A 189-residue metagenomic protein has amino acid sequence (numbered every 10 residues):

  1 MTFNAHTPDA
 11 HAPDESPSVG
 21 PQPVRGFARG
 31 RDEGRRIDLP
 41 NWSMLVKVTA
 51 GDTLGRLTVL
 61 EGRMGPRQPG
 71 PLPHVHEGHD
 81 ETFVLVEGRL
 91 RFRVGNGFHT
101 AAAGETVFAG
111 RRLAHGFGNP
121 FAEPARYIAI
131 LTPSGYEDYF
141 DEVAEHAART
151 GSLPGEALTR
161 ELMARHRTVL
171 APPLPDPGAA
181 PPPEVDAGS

Functional and structural regions predicted by a protein language model:
M1-T49: Long, hydrophobic/aromatic N-terminal blocks
F3-P23, F121, I130-P133, E137-G151: A hydrophobic/aromatic-rich effector-binding and dimerization subdomain of bacterial HTH-type transcriptional regulators
A28, N96-A114: Short acidic-glycine-tyrosine-enriched beta hairpin
E33-P73, H79: A short glycine-rich, His/Asp/Glu-containing loop-to-beta-strand
T53, R111-E137: Ligand-binding loop in jelly-roll beta-barrel domains
V59-G65, V75-V94, I130-L131: Short, conserved beta-strand element in jelly-roll/cupin
D141-S189: Acidic/histidine-enriched, glycine/proline-rich intrinsically disordered or flexible terminal extensions
